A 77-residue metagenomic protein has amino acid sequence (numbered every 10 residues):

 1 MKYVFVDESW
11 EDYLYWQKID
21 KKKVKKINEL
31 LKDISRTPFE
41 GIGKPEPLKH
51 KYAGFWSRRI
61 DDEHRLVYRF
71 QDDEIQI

Functional and structural regions predicted by a protein language model:
M1-D62, F70-Q76: Basic, Lys/Arg-enriched alpha-helical interface segments
V67: Short, surface-exposed charged micro-motifs
